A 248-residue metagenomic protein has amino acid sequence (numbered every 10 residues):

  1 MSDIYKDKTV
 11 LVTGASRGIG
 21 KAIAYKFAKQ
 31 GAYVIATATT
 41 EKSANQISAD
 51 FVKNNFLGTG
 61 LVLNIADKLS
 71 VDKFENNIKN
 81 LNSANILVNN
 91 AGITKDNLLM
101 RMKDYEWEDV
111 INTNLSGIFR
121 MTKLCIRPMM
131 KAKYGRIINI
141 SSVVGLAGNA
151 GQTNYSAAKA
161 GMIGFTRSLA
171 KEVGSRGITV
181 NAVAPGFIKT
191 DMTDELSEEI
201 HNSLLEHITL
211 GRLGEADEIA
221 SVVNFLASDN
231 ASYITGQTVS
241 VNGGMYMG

Functional and structural regions predicted by a protein language model:
T9, S16-G18: Conserved glycine-rich cofactor-binding loop
Q30-Q46: Conserved glycine-rich Rossmann-like NAD(P)H-binding loop of the short-chain dehydrogenase/reductase
L98-L99, K103-I111, T193, L204: Substrate-binding pocket helix/loop in short-chain dehydrogenase/reductase
T122, A158, T166: Active-site helix of classical SDR
R127, K171-S175, S232: Alpha-helical segment proximal to the catalytic Tyr-Lys
S142: Residue(s) in the substrate-gating loop at a strand-loop-helix junction that position the organic substrate next
G174, T179, I234-G236, N242: Short, small/polar-rich loop/turn modules that mediate ligand/substrate recognition or access, typified
